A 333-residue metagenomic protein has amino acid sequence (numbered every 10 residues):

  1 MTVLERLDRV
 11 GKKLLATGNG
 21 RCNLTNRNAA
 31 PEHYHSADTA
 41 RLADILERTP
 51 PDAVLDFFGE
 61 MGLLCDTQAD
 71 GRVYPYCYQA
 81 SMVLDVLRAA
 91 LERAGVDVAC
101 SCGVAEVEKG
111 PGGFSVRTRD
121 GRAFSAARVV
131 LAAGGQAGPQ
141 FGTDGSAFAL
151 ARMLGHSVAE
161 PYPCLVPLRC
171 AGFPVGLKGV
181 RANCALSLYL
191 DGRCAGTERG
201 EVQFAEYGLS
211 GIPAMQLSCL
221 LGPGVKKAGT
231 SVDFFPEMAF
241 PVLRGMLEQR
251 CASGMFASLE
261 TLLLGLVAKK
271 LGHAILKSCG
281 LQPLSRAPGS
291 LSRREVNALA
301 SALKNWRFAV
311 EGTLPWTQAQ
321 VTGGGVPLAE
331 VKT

Functional and structural regions predicted by a protein language model:
T2-L4, V104, A123-T143, A151-R152 (+1 more regions): Short hydrophobic core segments
V3-E5, T67, V98-C100, L131 (+2 more regions): General beta-strand structural signal in soluble alpha/beta enzymes
R6-D97, C102: Conserved N-terminal/central alpha/beta ligand/cofactor-binding core
D8-V10, L15-A16, L24-P31, L64 (+2 more regions): An anion/pyrophosphate-binding glycine-rich loop and adjacent beta-alpha core in soluble alpha-beta enzymes
C100, H273-T333: A glycine-rich dinucleotide-binding beta-alpha-beta segment and adjacent secondary-structure elements that constitute
C100-G113: A conserved short coil-to-beta-strand element within the FAD-binding core of flavoproteins
R119-G121, R193: Glycine-centered tight beta-turn/hairpin loop motif at sheet-sheet or coil-to-beta transitions
